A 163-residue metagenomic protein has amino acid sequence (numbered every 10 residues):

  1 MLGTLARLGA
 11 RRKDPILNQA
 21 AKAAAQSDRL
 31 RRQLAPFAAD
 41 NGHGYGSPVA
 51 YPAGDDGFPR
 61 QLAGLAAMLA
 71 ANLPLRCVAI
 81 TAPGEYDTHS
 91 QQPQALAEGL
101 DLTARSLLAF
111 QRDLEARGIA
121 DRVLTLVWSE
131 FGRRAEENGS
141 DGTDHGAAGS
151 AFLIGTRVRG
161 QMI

Functional and structural regions predicted by a protein language model:
M1-I163: Ligand-binding pockets and gating/stacking loops
